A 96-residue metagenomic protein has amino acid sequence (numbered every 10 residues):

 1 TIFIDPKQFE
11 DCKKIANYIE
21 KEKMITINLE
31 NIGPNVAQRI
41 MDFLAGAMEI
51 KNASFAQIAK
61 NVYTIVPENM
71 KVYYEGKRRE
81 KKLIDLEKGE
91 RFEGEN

Functional and structural regions predicted by a protein language model:
T1-I25, E49, S54-N96: Positively charged, small/polar-rich N-terminal and surface patches that mediate targeting and assembly and bind
Q8-I15, G33-F43: Helical mechanochemical/support elements of P-loop NTPase systems and associated helical scaffolds
K21-P34, D42-G46: Conserved interaction-surface patches within small, structured recognition/assembly domains
R39, A45, S54-A56: Amphipathic, hydrophobic secondary-structure cores in small proteins
